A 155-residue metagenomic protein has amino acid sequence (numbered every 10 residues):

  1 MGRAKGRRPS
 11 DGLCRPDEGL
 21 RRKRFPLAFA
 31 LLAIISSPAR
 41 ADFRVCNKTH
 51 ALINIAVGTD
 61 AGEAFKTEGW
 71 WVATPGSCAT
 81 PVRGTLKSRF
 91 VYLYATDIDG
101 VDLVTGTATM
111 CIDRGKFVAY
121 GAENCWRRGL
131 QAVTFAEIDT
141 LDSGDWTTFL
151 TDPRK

Functional and structural regions predicted by a protein language model:
G6, R15-P26: Bacterial N-terminal signal peptides that target proteins for export
P26-I34: Bacterial N-terminal signal peptides
S36-P38: N-terminal signal peptide c-region/cleavage motif recognized by signal peptidases
R40-C46, H50-N54, D60-V82, A95-K155: Intrinsically disordered, low-complexity segments enriched in small/polar residues
K87-L93: Short, Lys/Arg- and Gly-enriched loop/turn segments at beta-strand edges
